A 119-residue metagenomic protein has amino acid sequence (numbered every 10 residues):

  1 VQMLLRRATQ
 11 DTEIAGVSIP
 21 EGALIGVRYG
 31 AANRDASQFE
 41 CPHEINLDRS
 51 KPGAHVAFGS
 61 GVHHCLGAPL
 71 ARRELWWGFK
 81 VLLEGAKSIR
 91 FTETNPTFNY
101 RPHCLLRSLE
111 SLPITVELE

Functional and structural regions predicted by a protein language model:
V1-V17: Conserved cytochrome P450 K-helix E-x-x-R motif and the immediately C-terminal K′/meander segment
R28-P52: Conserved cytochrome P450 K-helix/beta-meander segment immediately N-terminal to the heme-binding cysteine loop
A71-Y100: Cytochrome P450 heme-binding "Cys pocket" and the immediately downstream C-terminal segment
Y100-L106: Short proline/glycine-enriched turn/loop segments at secondary-structure junctions
L106-E119: Short, basic/aromatic-enriched C-terminal tail that caps enzymatic domains
